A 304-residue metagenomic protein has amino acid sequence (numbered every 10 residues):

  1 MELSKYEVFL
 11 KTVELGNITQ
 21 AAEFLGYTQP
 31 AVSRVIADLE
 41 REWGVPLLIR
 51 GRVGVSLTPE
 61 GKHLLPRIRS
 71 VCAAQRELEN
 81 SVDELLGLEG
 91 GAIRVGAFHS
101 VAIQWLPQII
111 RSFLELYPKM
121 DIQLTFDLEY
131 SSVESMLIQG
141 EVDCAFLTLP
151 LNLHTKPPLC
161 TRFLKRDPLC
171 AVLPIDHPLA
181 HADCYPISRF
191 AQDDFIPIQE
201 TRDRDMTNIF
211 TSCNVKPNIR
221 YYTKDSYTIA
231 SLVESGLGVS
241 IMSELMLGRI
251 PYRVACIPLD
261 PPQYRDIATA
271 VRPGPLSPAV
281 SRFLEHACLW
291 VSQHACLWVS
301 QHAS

Functional and structural regions predicted by a protein language model:
K11-T28: Short helix-boundary/capping micro-motifs
E40-K62: A short LG(V/I)-centered, amphipathic sequence patch enriched for acidic residue(s) preceding the LG motif
G91-H154, T223: Central regulatory/effector-binding core of bacterial HTH transcription factors
D127-Q192, L245-P251: Acidic, Gly/Pro-rich loop/turn segments at junctions of secondary structure
L128-V142, T148, T201-A255: Hydrophobic hinge/microswitch elements
T148, L179, D183, Q192-C213 (+1 more regions): Secondary-structure junction motif
T155-P168, K224-G274: Beta-alpha-beta core module
A255-S304: A late-sequence structural motif
